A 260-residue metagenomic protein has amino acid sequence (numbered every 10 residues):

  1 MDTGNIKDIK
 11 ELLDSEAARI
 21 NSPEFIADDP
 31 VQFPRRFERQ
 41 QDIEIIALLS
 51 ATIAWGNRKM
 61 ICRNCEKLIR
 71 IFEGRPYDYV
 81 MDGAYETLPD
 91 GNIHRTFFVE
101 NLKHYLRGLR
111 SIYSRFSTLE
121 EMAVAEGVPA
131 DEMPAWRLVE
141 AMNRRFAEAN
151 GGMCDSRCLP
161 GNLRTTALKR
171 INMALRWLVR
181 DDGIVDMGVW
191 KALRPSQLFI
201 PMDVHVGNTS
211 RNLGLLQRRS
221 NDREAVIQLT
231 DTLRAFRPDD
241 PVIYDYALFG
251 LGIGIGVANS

Functional and structural regions predicted by a protein language model:
M1-S260: HhH-family (HhH-GPD) DNA N-glycosylase catalytic core used in base-excision repair
